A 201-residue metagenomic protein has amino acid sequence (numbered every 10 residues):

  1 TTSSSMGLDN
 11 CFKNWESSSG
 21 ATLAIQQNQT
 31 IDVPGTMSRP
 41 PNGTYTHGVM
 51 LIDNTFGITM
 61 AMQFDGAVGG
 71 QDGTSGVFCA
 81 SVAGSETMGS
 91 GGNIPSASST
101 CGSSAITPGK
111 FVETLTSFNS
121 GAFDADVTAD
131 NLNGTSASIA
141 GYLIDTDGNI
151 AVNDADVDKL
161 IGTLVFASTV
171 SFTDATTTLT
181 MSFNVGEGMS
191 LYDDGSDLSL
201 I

Functional and structural regions predicted by a protein language model:
T1-I201: A short, solvent-exposed, low-complexity linear motif enriched for acidic/polar residues with Pro/Gly/Ser/Thr
